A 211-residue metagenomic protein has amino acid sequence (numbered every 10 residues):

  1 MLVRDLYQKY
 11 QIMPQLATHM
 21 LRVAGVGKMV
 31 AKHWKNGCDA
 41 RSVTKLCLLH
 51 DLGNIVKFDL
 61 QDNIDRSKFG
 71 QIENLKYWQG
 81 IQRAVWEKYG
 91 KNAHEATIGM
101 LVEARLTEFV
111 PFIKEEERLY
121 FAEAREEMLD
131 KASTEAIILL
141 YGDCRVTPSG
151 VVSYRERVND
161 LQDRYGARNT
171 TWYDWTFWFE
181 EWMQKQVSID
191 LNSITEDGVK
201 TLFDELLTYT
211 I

Functional and structural regions predicted by a protein language model:
M1-M13: Generic N-terminal amphipathic, Lys/Arg-enriched alpha-helix
Y7-Y10, N36-L161: Divalent metal-dependent catalytic cores for phosphoryl transfer on phosphate-bearing substrates
I12-V43, T107: Alpha-helical phosphate/pyrophosphate-handling elements in metalloenzyme active cores
L16-M20, G90, H94, N169-W172: Generic structural signal for well-ordered, non-membrane alpha-helical segments in soluble metabolic enzymes
R168-I211: Charged phosphate-binding loop/patch that engages nucleotide di/tri-phosphates or the phosphate backbone of nucleic
